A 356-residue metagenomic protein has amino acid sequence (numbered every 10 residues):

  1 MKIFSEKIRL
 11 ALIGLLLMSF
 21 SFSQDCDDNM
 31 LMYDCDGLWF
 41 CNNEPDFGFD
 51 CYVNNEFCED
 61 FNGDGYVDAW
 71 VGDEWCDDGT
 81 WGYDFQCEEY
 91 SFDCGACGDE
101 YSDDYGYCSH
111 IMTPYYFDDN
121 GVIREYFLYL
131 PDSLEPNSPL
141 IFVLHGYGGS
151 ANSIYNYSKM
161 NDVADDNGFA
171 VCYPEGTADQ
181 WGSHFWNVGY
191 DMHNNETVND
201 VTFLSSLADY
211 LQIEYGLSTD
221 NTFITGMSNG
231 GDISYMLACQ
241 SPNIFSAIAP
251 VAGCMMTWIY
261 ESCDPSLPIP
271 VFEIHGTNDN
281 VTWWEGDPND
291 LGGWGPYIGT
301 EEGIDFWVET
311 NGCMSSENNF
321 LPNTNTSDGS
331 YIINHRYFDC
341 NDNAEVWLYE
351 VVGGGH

Functional and structural regions predicted by a protein language model:
M1-S109: Primarily marks secretory-pathway-exposed extracellular/lumenal segments that are disulfide- and glycosylation-prone
G106-L140, N152-Y155, V163-D166, E196 (+4 more regions): A domain-start/cap signature at the N-terminus of enzymes
L134-G182, F245, M255-W258, V281-W283 (+1 more regions): Short substrate-entry loop that stabilizes the transition state in hydrolases
S138-I141, I269-P270, V346: Alpha/beta-hydrolase fold active-site loops
E175-N199: Cap/lid segment of the alpha/beta-hydrolase catalytic domain
M192-G216, M236: Alpha/beta-hydrolase active-site loop
E273-H275, D279: Short beta-strand/loop motif that positions the catalytic acidic residue of the alpha/beta-hydrolase fold
G293-Y331: Acidic, glycine-rich loop-and-strand cores that form catalytic or ligand-binding grooves in diverse globular domains
